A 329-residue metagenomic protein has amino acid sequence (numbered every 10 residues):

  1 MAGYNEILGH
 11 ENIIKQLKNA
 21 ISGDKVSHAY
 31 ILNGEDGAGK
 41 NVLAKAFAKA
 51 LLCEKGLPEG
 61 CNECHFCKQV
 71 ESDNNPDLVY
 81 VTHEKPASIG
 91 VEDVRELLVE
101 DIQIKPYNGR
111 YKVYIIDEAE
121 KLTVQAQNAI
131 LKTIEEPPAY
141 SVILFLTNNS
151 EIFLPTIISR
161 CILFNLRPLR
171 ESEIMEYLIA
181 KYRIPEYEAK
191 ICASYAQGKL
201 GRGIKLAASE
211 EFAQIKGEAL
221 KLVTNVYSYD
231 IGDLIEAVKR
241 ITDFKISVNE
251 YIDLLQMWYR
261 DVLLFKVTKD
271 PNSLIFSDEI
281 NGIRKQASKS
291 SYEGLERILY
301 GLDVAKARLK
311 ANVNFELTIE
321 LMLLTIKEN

Functional and structural regions predicted by a protein language model:
M1-A50, Q69, A139-Y140, N149-L254 (+2 more regions): Charged, glycine-rich active-site and insertion segments that engage polyanionic ligands
A2-Q125: Clamp-loader machinery-focused feature within the broader ASCE/P-loop NTPase space
Y80, F145, L163-N165: Structural signal for conserved beta-strand scaffold positions within catalytic alpha/beta enzyme cores
E118, F145-S150: A short beta-strand-to-loop transition that corresponds to the Sensor-1 phosphate-sensing loop of AAA+ P-loop ATPases
K121-L122, E136, I152: Residues immediately C-terminal
N128-F145: Conserved catalytic/switch belt of AAA+ P-loop NTPases
